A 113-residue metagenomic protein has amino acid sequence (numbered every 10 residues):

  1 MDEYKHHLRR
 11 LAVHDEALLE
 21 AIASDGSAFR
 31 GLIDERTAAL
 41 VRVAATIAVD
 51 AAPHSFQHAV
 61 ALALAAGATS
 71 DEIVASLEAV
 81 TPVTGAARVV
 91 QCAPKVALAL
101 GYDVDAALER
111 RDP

Functional and structural regions predicted by a protein language model:
M1-L40, A48-D50, Q57-A61, A65 (+1 more regions): Acidic, glycine/proline-rich low-complexity segments that act as flexible tails and inter-domain linkers
E35-R36, D71, T84: Aromatic- and histidine-enriched alpha-helix N-cap/loop-to-helix transition segments that scaffold the rims
R42-I47, S76-V80: Short glycine-rich or small-residue beta-strand-to-loop segments that form or flank ligand, phosphate, metal/Fe-S
A45-A52, A68, T84-G85: Short alpha-helix boundary/capping elements
S55, A79, T84-A87: Substrate/cofactor-recognition hotspot
L62-A66, A79-P82: Short basic/hydrophobic patches in alpha-helices and adjacent helix-turn junctions that form amphipathic surface motifs
A68-V74: Winged helix-turn-helix DNA-binding recognition segment
A75-T81, L108-P113: Low-complexity, flexible helical/coil segments
